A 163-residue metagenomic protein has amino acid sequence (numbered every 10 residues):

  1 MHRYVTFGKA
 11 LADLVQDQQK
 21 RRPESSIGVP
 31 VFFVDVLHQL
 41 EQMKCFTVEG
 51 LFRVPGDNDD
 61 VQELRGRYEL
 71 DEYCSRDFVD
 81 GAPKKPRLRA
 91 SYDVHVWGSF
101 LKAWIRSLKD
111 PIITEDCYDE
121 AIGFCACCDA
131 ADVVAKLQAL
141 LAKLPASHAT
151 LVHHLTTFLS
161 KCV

Functional and structural regions predicted by a protein language model:
M1-S91, C127-K136: Intrinsically disordered regulatory linkers and targeting segments that flank signaling/catalytic domains
Q39, M43, S107-P111, L144 (+1 more regions): Residue-level signature of the C-terminal ends
F52-D57, T114-F124, L159: Short amphipathic alpha-helical segments embedded in low-complexity Lys/Glu-rich regions
Y92-A103: Active-site nucleophilic cysteine motif
I105-D116, C127-A131: Short helix-interrupting loop/turn segments at helix-coil junctions
C117-Y118, A130-V163: Alpha-helical bundle/repeat cores within regulatory domains of eukaryotic proteins
